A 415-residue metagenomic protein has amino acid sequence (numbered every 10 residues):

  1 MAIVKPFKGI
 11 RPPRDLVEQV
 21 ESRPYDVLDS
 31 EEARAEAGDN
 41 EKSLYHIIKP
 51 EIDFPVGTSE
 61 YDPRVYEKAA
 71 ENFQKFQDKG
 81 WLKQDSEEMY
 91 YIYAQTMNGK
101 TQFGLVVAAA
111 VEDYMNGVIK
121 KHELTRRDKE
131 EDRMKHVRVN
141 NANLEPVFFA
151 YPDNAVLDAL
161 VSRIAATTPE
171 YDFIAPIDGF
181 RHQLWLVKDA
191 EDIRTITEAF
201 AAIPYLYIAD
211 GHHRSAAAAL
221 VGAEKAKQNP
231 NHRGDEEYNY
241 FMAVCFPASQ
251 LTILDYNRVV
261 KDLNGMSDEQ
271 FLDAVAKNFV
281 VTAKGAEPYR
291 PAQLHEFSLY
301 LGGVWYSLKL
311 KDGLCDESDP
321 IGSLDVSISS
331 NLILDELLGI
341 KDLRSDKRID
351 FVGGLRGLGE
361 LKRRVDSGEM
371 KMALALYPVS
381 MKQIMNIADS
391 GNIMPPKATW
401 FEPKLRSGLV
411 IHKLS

Functional and structural regions predicted by a protein language model:
M1-S415: Surface-exposed, charge/polar-rich loops and edge strands
